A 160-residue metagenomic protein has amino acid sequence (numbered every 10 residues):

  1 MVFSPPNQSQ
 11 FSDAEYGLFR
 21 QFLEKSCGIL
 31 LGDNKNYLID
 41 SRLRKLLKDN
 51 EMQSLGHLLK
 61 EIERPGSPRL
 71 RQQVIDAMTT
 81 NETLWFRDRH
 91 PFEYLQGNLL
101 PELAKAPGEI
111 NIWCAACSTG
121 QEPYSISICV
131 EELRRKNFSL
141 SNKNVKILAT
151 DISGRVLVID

Functional and structural regions predicted by a protein language model:
V2-W113: Conserved AdoMet
N34-D49, N144-D160: Short, charged N-terminal helix-start/capping segments
P107-I159: Class I S-adenosyl-L-methionine-dependent methyltransferase module
